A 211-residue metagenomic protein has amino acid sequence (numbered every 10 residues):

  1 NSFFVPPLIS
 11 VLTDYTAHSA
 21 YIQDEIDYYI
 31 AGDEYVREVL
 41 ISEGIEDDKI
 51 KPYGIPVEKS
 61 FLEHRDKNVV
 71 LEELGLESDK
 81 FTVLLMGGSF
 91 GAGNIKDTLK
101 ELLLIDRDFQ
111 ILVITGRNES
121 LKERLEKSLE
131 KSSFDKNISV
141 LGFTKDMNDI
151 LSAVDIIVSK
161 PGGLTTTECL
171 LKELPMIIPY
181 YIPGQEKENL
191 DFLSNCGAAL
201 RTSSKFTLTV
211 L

Functional and structural regions predicted by a protein language model:
F3-P6, S10, S19-Y28: A conserved, positively charged/aromatic
A17-S19, V36-L40, K122-E126, T165 (+1 more regions): Short, glycine/polar-rich helix-capping loops at beta-to-alpha or helix-loop-helix junctions that flank or form
D27-S89, R117: A nucleotide-sugar donor-handling region in carbohydrate enzymes
K67, E77-A153: Donor-nucleotide binding loops and adjacent catalytic segments primarily of GT-B fold Leloir glycosyltransferases
N148, T166-K172, D191: Short alpha-helical segment that forms part of, or immediately flanks, the ligand-binding pocket in carbohydrate-active
S152-P161: Acidic donor-binding loop of glycosyltransferase active sites
D155, E173-P175: A short alpha->beta transition loop at the rim of the catalytic pocket in nucleotide-sugar-dependent
P183-V210: Change "using UDP/GDP/dTDP sugars" to "using nucleotide sugars
